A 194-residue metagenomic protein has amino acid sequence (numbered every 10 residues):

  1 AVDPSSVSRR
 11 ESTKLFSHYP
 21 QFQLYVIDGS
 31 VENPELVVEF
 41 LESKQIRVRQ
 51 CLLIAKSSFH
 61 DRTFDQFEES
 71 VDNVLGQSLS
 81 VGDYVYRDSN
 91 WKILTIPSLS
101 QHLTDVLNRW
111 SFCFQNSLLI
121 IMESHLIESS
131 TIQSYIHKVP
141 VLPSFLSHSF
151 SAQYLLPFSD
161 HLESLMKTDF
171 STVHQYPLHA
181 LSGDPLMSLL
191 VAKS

Functional and structural regions predicted by a protein language model:
A1-D3: Conserved SAM-binding motif I beta-strand of class I
S6-R10, E32-L36, H60-D65, I127-I132 (+1 more regions): Flexible loop/turn segments at secondary-structure boundaries
V7-R49: S-adenosyl-L-methionine
E42-Q45, Q50, D160, S164-S194: Core SAM-dependent methyltransferase catalytic element
A55-H102, I127-S130: Mobile active-site "lid"/loop adjacent to the S-adenosyl-L-methionine
L103-S111, S149-H174: Short alpha-helix
C113-I120: Short glycine-dipeptide loop
